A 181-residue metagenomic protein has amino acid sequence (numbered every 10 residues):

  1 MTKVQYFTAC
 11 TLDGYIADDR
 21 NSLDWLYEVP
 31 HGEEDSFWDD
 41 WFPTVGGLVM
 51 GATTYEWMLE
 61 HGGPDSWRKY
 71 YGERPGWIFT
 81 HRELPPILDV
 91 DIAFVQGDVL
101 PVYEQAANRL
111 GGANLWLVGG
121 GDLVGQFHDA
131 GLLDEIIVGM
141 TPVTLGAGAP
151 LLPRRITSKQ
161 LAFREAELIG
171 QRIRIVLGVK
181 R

Functional and structural regions predicted by a protein language model:
M1-R181: Enzymes that bind and transform nitrogen-containing heteroaromatic metabolites
